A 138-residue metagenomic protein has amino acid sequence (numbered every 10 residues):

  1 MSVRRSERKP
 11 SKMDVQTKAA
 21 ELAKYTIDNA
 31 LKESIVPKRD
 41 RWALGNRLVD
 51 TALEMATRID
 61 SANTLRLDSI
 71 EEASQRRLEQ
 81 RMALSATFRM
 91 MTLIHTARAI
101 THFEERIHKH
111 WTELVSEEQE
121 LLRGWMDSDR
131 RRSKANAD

Functional and structural regions predicted by a protein language model:
M1-D138: Amphipathic alpha-helical assembly/interaction segments
